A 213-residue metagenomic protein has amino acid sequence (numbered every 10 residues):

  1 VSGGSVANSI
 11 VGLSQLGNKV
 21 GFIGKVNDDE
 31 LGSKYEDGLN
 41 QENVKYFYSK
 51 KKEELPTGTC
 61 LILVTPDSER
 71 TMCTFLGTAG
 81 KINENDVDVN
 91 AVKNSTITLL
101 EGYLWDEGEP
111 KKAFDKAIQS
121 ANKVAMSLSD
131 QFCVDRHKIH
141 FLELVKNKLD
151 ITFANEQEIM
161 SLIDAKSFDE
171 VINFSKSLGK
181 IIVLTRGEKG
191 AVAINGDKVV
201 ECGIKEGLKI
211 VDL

Functional and structural regions predicted by a protein language model:
V1-T59: Substrate-binding N-lobe of the ribokinase-like
G4, V211-L213: Gly/Ser-rich catalytic serine loop of serine hydrolases
N27, E36-L55, I62-V211: Ribokinase/PfkB-type carbohydrate-kinase core domain
